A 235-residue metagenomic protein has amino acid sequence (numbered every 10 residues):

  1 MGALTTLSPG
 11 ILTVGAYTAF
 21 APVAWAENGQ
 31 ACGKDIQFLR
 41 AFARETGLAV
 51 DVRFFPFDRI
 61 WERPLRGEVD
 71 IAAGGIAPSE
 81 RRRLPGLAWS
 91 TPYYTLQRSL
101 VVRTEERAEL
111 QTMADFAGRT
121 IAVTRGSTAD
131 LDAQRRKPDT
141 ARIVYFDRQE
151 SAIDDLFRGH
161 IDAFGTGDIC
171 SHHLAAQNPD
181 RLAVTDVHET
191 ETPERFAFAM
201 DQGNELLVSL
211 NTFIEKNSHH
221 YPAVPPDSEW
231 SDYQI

Functional and structural regions predicted by a protein language model:
M1-I76, R83-P85, Y145-F146: Extracytoplasmic small-molecule ligand-binding "clamshell" domains of the periplasmic binding protein/Venus flytrap
M1-L4, T128-V144, A183-D186, I214-I235: Ligand-binding clefts/hinges and TM-proximal coupling segments of bilobed small-molecule sensing domains
I11-T18, C32, M113-A129: Short loop->beta-strand "edge-of-pocket" segments that line small-molecule binding or catalytic clefts across diverse
Y17-T18, Y94-V102, D168-E215, S231-I235: Periplasmic-binding protein-like
F42, P64-L65, F116, D155-F157 (+2 more regions): Hydrophobic residues within well-ordered alpha-helices
A49-P56, V123, T140-D155: Short beta-strand-to-loop elements that line the ligand-binding cleft of bilobed periplasmic-binding protein-like
R59-E62, G75-L84, D132-R135, F157-R158 (+1 more regions): A ligand-binding cleft/hinge motif common to bilobed small-molecule-binding domains
V102-I121, V208: Flexible hinge/capping segments at coil-to-helix
